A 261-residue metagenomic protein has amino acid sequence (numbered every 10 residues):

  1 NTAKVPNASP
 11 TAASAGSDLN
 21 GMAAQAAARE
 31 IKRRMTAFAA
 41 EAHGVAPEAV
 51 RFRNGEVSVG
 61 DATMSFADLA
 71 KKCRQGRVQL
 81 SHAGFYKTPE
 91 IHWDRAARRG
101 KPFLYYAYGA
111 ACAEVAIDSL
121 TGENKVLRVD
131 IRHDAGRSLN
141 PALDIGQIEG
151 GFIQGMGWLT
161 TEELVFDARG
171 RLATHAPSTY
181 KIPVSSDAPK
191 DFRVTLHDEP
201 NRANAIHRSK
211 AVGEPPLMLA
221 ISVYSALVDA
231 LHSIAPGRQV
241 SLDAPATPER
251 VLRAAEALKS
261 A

Functional and structural regions predicted by a protein language model:
N1-A261: Cofactor-binding beta-sheet edge motifs in enzyme active sites
